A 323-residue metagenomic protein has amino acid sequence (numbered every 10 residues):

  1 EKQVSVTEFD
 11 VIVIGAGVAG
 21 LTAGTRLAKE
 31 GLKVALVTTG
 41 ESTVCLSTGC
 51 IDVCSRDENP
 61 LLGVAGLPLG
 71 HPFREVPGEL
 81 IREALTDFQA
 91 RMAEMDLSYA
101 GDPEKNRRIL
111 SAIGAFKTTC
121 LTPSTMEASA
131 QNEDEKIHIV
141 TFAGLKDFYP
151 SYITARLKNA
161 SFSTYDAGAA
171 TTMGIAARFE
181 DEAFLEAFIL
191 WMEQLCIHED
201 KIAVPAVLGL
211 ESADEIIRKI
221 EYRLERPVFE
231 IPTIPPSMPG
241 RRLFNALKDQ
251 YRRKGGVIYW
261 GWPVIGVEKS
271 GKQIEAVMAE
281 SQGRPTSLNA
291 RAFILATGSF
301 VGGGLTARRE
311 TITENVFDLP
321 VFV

Functional and structural regions predicted by a protein language model:
F9-L36: N-terminal Rossmann-like FAD-binding beta1-loop-alpha1 element of flavoenzymes
V11-I14, V37, V264, S287-G298: Short hydrophobic core segments
V37-L69, A169-E182: Conserved N-terminal glycine-rich FAD pyrophosphate-binding loop of Rossmann-like flavoproteins
D52-L145, Y152-S161: Dinucleotide-binding Rossmann-like beta1-alpha1 core, especially the glycine-rich loop that anchors the ADP
F73, T125-L145, T164-D166, A170-I175 (+2 more regions): Helix-loop-beta segment of a Rossmann-like dinucleotide-binding subdomain
F148-K158, E186-I202, L208-G266: Helical element adjacent to the flavin cofactor pocket in flavoenzyme catalytic cores
K248, G266-S287, F293: Conserved beta-strand-loop-beta-strand element in the redox core of flavoprotein oxidoreductases
L295-T311: Flavin (primarily FAD) binding-site architecture
